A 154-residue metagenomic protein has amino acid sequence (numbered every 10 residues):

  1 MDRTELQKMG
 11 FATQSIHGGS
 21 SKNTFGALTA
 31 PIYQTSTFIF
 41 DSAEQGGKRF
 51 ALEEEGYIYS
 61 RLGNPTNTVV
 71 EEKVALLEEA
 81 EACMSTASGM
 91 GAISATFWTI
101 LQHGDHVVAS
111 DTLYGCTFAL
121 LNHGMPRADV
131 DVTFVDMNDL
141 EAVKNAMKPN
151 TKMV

Functional and structural regions predicted by a protein language model:
M1-E54: N-terminal glycine-rich, Lys/His-bearing helix-loop that initiates the first secondary-structure elements of many
S42-G91, L121-H123: Conserved N-terminal alpha-helix of the aminotransferase class I/II PLP-enzyme fold
K73, T96, A142-A146: CheY-like receiver
L77-E81, L101-G104, P149-N150: Short helix-loop-beta connector
E79-A80, H106, L140-K144: Well-ordered alpha/beta subsegment
T99-T117, V135: Conserved PLP-anchoring active-site segment centered on the Schiff-base-forming lysine
N122-V154: PLP-dependent aminotransferase-class I/II
